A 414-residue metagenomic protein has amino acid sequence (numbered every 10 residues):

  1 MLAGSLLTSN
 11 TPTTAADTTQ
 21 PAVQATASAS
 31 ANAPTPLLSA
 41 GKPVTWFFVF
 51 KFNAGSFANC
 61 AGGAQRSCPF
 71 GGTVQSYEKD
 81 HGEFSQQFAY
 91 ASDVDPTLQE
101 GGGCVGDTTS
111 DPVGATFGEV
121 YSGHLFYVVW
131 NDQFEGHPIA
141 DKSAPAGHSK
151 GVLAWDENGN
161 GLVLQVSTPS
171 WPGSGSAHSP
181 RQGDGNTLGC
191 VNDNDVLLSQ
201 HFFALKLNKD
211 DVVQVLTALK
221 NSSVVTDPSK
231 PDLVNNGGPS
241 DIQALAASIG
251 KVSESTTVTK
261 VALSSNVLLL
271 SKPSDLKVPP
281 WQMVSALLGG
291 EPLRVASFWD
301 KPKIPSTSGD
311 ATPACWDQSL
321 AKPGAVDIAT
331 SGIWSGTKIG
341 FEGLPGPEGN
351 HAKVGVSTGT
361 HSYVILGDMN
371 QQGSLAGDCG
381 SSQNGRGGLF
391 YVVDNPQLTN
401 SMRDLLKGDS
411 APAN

Functional and structural regions predicted by a protein language model:
M1-A3, V49: Cleavable N-terminal signal peptides of Sec/SRP-targeted secreted and luminal proteins
G4-D17: Bacterial Sec-dependent signal peptides at the C-terminal "C-region" and cleavage site
D17-N414: PLD/PLD-like phosphodiesterase catalytic module centered on the HKD motif
